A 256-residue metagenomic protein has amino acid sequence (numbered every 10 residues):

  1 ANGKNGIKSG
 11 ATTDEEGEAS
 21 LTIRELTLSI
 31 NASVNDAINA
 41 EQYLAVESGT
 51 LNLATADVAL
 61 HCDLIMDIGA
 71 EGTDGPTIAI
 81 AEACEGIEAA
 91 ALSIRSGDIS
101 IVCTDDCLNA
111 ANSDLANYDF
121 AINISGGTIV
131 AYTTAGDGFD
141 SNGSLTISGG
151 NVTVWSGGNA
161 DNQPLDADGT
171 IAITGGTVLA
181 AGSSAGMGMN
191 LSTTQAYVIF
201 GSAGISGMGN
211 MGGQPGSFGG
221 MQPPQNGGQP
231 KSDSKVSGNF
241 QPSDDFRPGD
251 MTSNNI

Functional and structural regions predicted by a protein language model:
A1-I256: A composition-driven surface/loop motif
